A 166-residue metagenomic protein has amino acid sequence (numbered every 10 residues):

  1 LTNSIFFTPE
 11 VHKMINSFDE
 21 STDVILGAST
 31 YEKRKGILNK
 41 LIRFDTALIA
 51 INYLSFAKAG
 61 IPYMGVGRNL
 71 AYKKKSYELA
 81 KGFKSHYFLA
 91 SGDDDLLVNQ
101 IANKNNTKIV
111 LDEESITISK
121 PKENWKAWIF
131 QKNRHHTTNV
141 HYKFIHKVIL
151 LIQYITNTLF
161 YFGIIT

Functional and structural regions predicted by a protein language model:
L1-S17: Acidic donor-binding/catalytic loop of UDP-sugar-dependent glycosyltransferases, especially processive GT2
N3, S17, N105, Y161-T166: Short, intrinsically disordered, charge-balanced linker/junction segments flanking boundaries in proteins
N3-F6, Y31, L70: Acidic metal-phosphate-binding loop of nucleotide-sugar-dependent transferases
F18, V24-A50, K75-E78, G82-H146: Catalytic donor/gating beta->alpha subdomain of glycosyltransferases that bind UDP-sugars
L54-I61: Short, P/G- and charge-enriched loop/turn segments at secondary-structure junctions
P62-Y72, S76, D95: Short glycine- and hydrophobic/aromatic-rich loop-to-beta-strand nucleating segment in the catalytic cores
N139-T166: Alpha-helical bilayer-embedded segments of polytopic membrane proteins, i.e., transmembrane/intramembrane helices
